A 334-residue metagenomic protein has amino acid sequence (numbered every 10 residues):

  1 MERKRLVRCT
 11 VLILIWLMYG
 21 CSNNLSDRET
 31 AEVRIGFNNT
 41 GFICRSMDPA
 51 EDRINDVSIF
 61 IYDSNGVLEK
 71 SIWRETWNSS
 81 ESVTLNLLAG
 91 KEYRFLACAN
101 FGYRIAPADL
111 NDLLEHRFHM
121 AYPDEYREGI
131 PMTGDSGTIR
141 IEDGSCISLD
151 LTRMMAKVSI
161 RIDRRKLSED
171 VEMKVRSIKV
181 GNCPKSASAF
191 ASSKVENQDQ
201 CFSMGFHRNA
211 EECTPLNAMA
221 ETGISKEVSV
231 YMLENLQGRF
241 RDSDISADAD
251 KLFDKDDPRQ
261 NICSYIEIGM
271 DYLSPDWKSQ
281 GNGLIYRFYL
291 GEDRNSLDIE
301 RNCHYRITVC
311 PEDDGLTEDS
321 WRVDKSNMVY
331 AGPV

Functional and structural regions predicted by a protein language model:
M1-Y19: Sec-dependent bacterial lipoprotein signal peptides
C21-V334: Extracytoplasmic cysteine-anchoring/structural motifs
